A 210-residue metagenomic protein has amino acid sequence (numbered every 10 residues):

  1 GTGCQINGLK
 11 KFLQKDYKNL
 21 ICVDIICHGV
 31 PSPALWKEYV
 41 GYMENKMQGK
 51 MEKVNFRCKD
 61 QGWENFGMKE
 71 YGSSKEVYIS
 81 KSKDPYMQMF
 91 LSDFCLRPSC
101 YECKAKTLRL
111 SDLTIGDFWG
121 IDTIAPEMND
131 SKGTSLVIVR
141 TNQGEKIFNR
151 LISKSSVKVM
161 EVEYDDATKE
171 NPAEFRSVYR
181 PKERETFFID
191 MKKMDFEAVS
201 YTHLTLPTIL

Functional and structural regions predicted by a protein language model:
G1-L9, G29-P31: Gly/Ser/Thr-rich loops at beta-strand to alpha-helix junctions that form or flank small-molecule/cofactor-binding
G8-K11, I147: Phosphate- and divalent-cation-binding pockets in alpha/beta enzyme and binding domains that engage nucleotide-derived
F12-K15, T205: Active-site catalytic microenvironments for nucleophilic, acid-base chemistry
Q14-I25: A short alpha->loop->secondary-structure connector
V23-F188: Catalytic cores of enzyme domains
A198-S200: Acidic, proline/serine/threonine- and glycine-rich low-complexity intrinsically disordered segments
T202-T208: Conserved small/polar residues in nucleotide/adenosyl-binding loops
